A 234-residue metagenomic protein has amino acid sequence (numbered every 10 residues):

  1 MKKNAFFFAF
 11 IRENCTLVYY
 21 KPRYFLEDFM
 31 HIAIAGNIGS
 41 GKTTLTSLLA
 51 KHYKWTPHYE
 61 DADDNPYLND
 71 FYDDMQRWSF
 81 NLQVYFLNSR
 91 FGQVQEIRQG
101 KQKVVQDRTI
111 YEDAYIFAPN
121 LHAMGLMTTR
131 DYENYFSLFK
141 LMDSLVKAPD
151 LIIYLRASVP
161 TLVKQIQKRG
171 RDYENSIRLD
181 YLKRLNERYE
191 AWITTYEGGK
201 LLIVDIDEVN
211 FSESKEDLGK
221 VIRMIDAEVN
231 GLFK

Functional and structural regions predicted by a protein language model:
E13-L26: Short, positively charged and aromatic/hydrophobic N-terminal segments
I34: Hydrophobic anchor at the beta1->P-loop junction of P-loop NTPases
N37: P-loop (Walker A) phosphate-binding loop of NTP-binding proteins
K42: Conserved lysine of the Walker
K51-S89: Conserved substrate/cofactor phosphate-moiety recognition/catalytic segment in nucleotide-dependent phosphotransferases
Y115-E190: A glycine- and Lys/Arg-enriched "phosphate-lid" helix/loop adjacent to the NTP-binding pocket of small-molecule kinases
V163-K234: NTP-dependent small-molecule kinase module
